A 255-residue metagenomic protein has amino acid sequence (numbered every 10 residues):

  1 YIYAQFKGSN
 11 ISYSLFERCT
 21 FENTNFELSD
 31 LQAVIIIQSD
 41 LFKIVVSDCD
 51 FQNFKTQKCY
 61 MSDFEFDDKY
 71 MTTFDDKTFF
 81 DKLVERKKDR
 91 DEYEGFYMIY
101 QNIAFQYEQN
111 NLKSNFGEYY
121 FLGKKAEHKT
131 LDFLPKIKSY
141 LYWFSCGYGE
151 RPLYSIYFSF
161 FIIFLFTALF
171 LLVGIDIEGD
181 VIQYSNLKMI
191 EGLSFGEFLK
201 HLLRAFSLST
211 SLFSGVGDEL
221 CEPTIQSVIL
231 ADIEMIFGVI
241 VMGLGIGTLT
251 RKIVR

Functional and structural regions predicted by a protein language model:
Y1-N115: Tandem repeat scaffolds
K69-M71, D75-T78, H128-Y140, L193-R204 (+1 more regions): Coil-to-alpha-helix initiation sites in intrinsically disordered, low-complexity, charged segments
N110-L131: Extended, hydrophilic extramembrane loops/domains of integral membrane proteins
F133-V173, I233-I236: Transmembrane alpha-helical segments and their cytosolic interface motifs in multi-pass membrane proteins
Y142-P152, G179-I240: Pore-loop/selectivity-filter region of tetrameric P-loop cation channels
I162-K188, G247-I253: Juxtamembrane "helix exit" motif at the C-terminal ends of alpha-helical transmembrane segments in multi-pass membrane
E234-R255: Transmembrane alpha-helical segments in integral membrane proteins
